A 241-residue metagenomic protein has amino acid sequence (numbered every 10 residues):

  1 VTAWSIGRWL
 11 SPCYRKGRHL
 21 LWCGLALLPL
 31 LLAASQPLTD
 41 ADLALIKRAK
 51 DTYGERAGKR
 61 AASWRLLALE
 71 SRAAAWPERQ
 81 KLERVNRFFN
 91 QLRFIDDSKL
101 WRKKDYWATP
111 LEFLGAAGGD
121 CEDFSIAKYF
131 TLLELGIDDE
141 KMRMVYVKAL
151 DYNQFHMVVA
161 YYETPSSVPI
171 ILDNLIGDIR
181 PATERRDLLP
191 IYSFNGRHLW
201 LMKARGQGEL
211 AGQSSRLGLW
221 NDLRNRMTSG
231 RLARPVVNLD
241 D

Functional and structural regions predicted by a protein language model:
W4, A34-D241: A structural boundary/capping signal
W4-G24: Bacterial N-terminal signal peptides that target proteins for export
L27-A34: Hydrophobic h-region of N-terminal signal peptides that target proteins for export in Gram-negative bacteria
